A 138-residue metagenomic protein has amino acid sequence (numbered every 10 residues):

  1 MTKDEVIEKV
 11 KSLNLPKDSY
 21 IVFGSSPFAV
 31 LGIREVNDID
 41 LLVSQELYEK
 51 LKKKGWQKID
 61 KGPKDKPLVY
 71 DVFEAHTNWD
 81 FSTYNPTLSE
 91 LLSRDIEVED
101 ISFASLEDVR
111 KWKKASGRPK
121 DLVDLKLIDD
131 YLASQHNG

Functional and structural regions predicted by a protein language model:
M1-G138: Compositionally biased terminal segments of proteins
